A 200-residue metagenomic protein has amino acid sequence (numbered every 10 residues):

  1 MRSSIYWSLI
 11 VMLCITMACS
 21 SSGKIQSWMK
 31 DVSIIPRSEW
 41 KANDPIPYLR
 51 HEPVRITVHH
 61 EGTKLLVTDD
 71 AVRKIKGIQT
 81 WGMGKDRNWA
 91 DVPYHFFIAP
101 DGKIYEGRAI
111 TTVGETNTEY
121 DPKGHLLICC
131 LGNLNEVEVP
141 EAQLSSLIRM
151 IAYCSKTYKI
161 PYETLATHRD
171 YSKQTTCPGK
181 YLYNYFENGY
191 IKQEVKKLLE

Functional and structural regions predicted by a protein language model:
M1-S8: Bacterial N-terminal signal peptides that target proteins for export
S3, L66-D69, E138: Short coil/turn segments at secondary-structure boundaries
S8-T16: Bacterial N-terminal signal peptides
C19-E61, P100-T116, D121-E200: Basic/polar, cationic surfaces and motifs that engage anionic cell-wall and phosphate/carboxylate ligands
L49-I110: Secreted/periplasmic proteins that engage bacterial cell-wall peptidoglycan
